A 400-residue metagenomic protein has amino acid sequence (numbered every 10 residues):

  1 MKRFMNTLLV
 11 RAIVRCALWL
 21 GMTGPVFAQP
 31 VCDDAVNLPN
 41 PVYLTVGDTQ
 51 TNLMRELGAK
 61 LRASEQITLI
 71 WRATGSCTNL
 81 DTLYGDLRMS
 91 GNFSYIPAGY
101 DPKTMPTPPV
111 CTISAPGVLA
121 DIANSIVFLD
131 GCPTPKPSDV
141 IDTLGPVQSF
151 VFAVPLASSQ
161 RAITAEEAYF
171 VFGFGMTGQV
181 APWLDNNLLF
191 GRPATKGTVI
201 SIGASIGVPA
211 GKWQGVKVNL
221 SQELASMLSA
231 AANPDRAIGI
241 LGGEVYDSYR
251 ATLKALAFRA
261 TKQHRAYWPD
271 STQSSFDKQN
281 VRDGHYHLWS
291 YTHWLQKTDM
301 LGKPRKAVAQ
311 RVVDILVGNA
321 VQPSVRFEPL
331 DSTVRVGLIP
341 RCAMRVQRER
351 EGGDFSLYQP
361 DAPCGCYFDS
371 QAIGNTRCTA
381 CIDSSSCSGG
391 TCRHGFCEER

Functional and structural regions predicted by a protein language model:
M1-R11: N-terminal secretory signal peptides that target proteins for export/translocation
R15-C16, V26: Cleavable N-terminal signal peptides
Q29-F172: N-terminal segment of the mature folded domain
G58-E65, L87, V154-L156, F172-M176 (+4 more regions): Sec/Tat-exported extracytoplasmic proteins
C77-L87, F93-G145, G197, S201-A380 (+1 more regions): Flexible, solvent-exposed loop/hinge segments that line or gate ligand/substrate-binding clefts
P137-A225: Extracytoplasmic ligand-binding site segments that recognize negatively charged/polar headgroups
C378-G389: Disulfide-braced loops of extracellular cysteine-rich modules
